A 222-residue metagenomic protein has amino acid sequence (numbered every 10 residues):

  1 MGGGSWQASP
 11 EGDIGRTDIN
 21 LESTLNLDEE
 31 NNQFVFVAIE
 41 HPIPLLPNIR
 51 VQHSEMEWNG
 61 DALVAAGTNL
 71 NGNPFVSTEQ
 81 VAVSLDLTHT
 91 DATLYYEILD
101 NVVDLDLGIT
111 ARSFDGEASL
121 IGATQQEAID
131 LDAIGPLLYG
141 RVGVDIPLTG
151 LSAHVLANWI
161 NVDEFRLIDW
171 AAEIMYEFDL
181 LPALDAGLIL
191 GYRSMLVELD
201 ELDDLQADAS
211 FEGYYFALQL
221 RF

Functional and structural regions predicted by a protein language model:
M1, V35, P47-V51, A92 (+6 more regions): Transmembrane beta-strands of outer-membrane beta-barrel proteins
M1-W58: Short glycine/proline- and aromatic-enriched beta-strand/turn motifs that initiate or cap beta-hairpins
G3-S9, H53-N59, I98, A111-E117 (+5 more regions): Transmembrane beta-strands of outer-membrane beta-barrel pores
E11-L25, N59-V83, D115-L131, D200-A207: Flexible, solvent-exposed loop segments that connect beta-strands
T17-I19, E29-Q33, D86-T90, V103 (+3 more regions): Residues that define the transmembrane beta-barrel architecture of outer-membrane proteins
E40, S210-F222: Outer-membrane beta-barrel "beta-signal"
P42-N48, L99-L105, I146-L151, D179-A186: Short loop/turn motifs that connect adjacent beta-strands in outer-membrane beta-barrel proteins
D91, R112, Q125-W159, D169: Detector for outer-membrane/organellar transmembrane beta-barrel domains, recognizing the amphipathic beta-strand
